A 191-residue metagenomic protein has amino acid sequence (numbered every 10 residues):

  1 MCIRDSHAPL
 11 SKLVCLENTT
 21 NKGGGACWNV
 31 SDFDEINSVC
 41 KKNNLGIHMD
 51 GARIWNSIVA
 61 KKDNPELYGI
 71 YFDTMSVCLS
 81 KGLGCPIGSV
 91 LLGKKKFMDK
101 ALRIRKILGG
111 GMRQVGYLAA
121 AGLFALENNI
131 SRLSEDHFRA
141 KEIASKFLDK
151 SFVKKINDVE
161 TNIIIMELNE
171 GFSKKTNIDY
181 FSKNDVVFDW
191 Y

Functional and structural regions predicted by a protein language model:
M1-I3: Short, small-residue-biased leader/transition segments that mark boundaries at the very start of proteins
L13, G46-H48, T74: Structural preference for beta-strand elements that scaffold enzyme active sites
A26-I58: Catalytic PLP-binding core of fold-type I/II PLP enzymes
R53, I70-D99: Active-site PLP attachment segment
G88-M112, A120-E127: Conserved core segment of the aminotransferase class I/II
I104, F124-S145, E160: Structural signature of PLP-dependent enzymes
K141, F147-Y191: Conserved C-terminal alpha-helix-loop-beta "cap" of PLP-dependent enzymes that closes/shapes the active-site mouth
